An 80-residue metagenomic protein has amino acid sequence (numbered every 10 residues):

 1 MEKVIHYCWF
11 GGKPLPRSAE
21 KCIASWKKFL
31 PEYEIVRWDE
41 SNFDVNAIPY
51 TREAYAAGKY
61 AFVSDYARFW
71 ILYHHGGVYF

Functional and structural regions predicted by a protein language model:
M1-Y50, F62: N-terminal anchoring/stem segment of glycosyltransferases
T51-F80: A conserved donor-nucleotide-binding helix/loop in the catalytic core of Leloir-type glycosyltransferases
